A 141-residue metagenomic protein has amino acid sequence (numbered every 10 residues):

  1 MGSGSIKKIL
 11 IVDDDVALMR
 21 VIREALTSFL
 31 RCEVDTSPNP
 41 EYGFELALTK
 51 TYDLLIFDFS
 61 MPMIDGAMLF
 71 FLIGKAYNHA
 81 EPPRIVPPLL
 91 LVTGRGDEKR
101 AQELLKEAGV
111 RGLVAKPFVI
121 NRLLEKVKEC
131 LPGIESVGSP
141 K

Functional and structural regions predicted by a protein language model:
V12-D13, S37, L55: Conserved sequence signature across two-component system core domains
V16-D35: Two-component/phosphorelay signaling modules centered on CheY-like receiver
T36-E45, G66: Helix N-cap/capping motif at the beta->alpha junctions
E45, A67-I85: Short amphipathic alpha-helix used as the core "switch/output" element in two-component signaling
D58: Active-site residues of response regulator receiver
M61: Receiver (REC) domain active-site loop signature in two-component systems and cognate sites in sensor histidine kinases
M68, R84-V86, G96-G112, N121 (+1 more regions): Alpha4 helix (beta4-alpha4-beta5 surface) of REC/receiver domains from two-component response regulators
K116: A Lys-centered signature of the CheY-like receiver
